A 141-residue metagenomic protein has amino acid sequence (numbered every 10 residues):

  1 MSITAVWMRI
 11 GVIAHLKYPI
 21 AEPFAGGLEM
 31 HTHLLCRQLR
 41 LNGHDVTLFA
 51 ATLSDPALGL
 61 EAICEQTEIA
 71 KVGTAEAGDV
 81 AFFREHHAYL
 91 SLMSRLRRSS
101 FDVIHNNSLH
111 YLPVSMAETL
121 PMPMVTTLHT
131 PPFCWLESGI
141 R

Functional and structural regions predicted by a protein language model:
S2-R141: Catalytic cores of nucleotide-sugar-dependent glycosyltransferases that transfer UDP/GDP/TDP-activated
